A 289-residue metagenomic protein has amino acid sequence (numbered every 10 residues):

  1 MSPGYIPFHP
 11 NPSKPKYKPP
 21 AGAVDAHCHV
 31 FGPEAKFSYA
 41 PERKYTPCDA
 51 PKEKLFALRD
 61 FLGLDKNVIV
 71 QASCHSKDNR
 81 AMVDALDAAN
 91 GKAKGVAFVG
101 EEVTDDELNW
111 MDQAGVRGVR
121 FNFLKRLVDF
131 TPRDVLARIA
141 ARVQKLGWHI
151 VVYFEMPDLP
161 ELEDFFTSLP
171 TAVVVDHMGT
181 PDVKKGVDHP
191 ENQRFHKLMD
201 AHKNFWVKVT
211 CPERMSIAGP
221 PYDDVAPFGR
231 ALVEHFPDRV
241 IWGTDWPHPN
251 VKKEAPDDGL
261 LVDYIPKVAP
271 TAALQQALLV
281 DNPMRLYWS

Functional and structural regions predicted by a protein language model:
S2, P132-W242: Catalytic pocket-lining loop regions of alpha/beta-barrel enzymes, especially the amidohydrolase/enolase/GH5 lineages
S2-G22, D49-K66, A231, P237-I241 (+1 more regions): Mid-to-C-terminal alpha-helical segments outside catalytic/metal-binding sites
S2-N11, C74-P157, E163-F166, K208-E213: Active-site gating/metal-coordination segments in enzymes
V24-C28, N67-V70, A93-A97, V119-F121 (+4 more regions): Hydrophobic faces of well-ordered beta-strands that scaffold small-molecule active sites in alpha/beta enzyme cores
H27, R59, M82, M111 (+8 more regions): Conserved, mostly hydrophobic/aromatic
A40-G91: Alpha-helical scaffold segments that flank or form the walls of functional sites
K77-A93, V175, V225-F236, D257-K267: Short, electropositive alpha-helical surface patch
